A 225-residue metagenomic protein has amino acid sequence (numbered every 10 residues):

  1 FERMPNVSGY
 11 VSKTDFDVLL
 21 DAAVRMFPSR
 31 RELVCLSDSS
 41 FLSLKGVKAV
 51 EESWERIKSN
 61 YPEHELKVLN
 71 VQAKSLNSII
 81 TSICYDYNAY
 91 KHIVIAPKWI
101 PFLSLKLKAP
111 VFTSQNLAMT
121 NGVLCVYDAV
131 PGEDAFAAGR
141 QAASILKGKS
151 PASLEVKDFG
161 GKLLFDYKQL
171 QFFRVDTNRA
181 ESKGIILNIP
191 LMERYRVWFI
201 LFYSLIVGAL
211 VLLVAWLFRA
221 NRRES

Functional and structural regions predicted by a protein language model:
F1-A22, T120-F136: Short beta-strand elements at the ligand-binding edges of bilobed clamshell
P5-I57, E155-Y167: An alpha-beta-alpha
K45, A49-E55, H64-V71, K183-Y203: Alpha-helical transmembrane segments and their interfaces in multipass membrane proteins
E52, L66-K147: Membrane-proximal low-complexity regions enriched in glycine and acidic/polar residues
H64, K106-P110, L154-K162: Beta-strand-rich non-transmembrane domains
K147-L154: Short, charged, surface-exposed loops that flank catalytic or proteolytic processing sites
K157-M192: Juxtamembrane amphipathic/hinge helix adjacent to a transmembrane helix
L187-S225: Alpha-helical transmembrane signal-anchor helices
